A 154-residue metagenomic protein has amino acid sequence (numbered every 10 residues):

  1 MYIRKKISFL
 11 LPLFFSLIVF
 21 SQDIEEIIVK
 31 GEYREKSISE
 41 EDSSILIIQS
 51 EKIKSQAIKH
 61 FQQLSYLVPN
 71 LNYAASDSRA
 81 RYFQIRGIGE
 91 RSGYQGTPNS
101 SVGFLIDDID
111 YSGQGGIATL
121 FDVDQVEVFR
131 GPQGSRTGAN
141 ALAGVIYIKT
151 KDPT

Functional and structural regions predicted by a protein language model:
R4-L13: Sec-dependent signal peptide recognition, specifically the positively charged N-region followed immediately by
S16-S21: N-terminal signal peptide c-region/cleavage motif recognized by signal peptidases
I24-E26, E40-S43, V68, S78-A80 (+3 more regions): Extracytoplasmic
E26-Q56, R81-Q84, V102: N-terminal periplasmic "start-of-domain" segments of outer-membrane beta-barrel proteins
E35-S37, K54-S55, N72-Y73, R91-G93 (+2 more regions): Short beta-strands and strand-coil junctions in structured, solvent-facing domains, enriched
Q62, Y66-I109: Extracytoplasmic beta-strand/coil segments of soluble accessory domains associated with Gram-negative outer-membrane
Q62-L64, Y82-Q84, V128, N140-T154: N-terminal periplasmic accessory domains that precede and gate Gram-negative outer-membrane beta-barrel machines
G93-Y94, S101-G134: Short acidic/polar hinge/loop motifs at secondary-structure boundaries that mediate gating or recognition
